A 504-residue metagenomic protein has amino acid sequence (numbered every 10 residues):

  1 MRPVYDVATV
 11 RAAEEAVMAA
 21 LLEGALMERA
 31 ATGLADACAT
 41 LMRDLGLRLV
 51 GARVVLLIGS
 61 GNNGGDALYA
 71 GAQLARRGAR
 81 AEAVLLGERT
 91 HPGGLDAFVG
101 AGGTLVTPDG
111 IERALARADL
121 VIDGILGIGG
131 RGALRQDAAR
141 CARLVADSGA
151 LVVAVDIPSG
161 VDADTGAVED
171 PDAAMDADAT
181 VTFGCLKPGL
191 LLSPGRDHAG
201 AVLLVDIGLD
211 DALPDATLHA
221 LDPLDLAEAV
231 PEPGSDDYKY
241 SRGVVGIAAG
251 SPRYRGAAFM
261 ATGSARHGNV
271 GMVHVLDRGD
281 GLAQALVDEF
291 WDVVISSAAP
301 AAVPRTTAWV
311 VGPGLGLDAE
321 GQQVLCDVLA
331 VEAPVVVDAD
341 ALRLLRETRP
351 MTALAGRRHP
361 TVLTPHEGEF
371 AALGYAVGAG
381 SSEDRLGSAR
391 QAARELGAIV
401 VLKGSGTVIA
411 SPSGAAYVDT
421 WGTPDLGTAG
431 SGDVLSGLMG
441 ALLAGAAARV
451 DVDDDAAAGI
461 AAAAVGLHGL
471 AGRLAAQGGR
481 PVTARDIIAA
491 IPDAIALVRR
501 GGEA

Functional and structural regions predicted by a protein language model:
M1-L85, A177-A179, P188-A339, R343-L363 (+1 more regions): Small-residue (G/A/S/T)-rich helix-start motifs and N-terminal tracts that mark the onset
Y69-A146, Q284-S296, P300-A301: N-terminal small/polar loop signature for handling phosphorylated ligands or for N-terminal nucleophile
T90, A97, V106, R113 (+4 more regions): Polar low-complexity intrinsically disordered regions enriched in Ser/Thr and small residues
D119-L120, I125-L218: Internal gly/pro-rich beta-alpha loop/helix module that stabilizes soluble enzyme cofactors or their anionic handles
